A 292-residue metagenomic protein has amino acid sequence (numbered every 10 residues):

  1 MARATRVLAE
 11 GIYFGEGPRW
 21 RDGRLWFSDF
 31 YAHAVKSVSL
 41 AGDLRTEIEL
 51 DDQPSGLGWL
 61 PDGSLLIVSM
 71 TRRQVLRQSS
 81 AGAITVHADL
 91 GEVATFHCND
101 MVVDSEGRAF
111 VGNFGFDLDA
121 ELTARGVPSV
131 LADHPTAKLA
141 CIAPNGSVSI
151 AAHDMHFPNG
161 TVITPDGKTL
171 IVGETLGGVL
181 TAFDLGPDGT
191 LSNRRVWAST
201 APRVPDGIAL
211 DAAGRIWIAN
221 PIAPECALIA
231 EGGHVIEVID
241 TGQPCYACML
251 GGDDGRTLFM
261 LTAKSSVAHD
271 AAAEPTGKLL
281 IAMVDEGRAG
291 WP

Functional and structural regions predicted by a protein language model:
M1-I12, L40-G42, R194, M283-D285 (+1 more regions): A short helix->beta-strand "capping" segment at the edge of beta-propeller domains
A4-A9, D43-E49, I84-G91, S147-H153 (+2 more regions): A short beta-strand motif characteristic of beta-propeller blades
A9-R24, L50-S69, E92-A109, G115-D117 (+5 more regions): Beta-rich, blade/repeat-based domains predominating in secreted/periplasmic proteins but also intracellular
A34-K36, Q74-L76, A137-A140, V179-T181 (+2 more regions): A short loop-to-beta-strand structural motif that recurs across blades of beta-propeller domains
V111-H134, A263-P275: Short, conserved, GDST-rich strand-edge loop motifs in beta-rich repeat architectures
F183-T190, V284-A289: Short loop/turn segments immediately following beta-strands, especially the blade-tip and inter-blade linker loops
L185-G251: Glycine/small-residue-rich hydrophobic helix-like segments
L250-P292: Blade-level signature of beta-propeller repeat domains, shared across WD40, Kelch, NHL, RCC1 and BNR/Asp-box propellers
